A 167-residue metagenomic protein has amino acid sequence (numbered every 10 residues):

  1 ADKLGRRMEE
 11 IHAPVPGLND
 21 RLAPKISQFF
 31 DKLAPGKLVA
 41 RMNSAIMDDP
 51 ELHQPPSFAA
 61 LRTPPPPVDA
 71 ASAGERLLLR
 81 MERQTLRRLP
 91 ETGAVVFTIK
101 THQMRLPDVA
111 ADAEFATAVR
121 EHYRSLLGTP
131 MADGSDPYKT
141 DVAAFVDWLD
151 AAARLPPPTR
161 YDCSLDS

Functional and structural regions predicted by a protein language model:
A1-S167: Extended, well-ordered protein cores
